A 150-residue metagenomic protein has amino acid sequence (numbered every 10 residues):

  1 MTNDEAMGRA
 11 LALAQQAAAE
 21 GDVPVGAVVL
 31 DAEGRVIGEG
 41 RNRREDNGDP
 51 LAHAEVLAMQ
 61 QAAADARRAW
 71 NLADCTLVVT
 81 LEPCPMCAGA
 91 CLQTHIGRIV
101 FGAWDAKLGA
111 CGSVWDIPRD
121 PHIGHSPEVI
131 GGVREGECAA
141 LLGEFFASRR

Functional and structural regions predicted by a protein language model:
M1-E20, V36, M86-R150: Zinc-dependent deaminase
A10, G26, A58: Conserved hydrophobic/aromatic pocket- or pore-lining residues that grip, position, or stack substrates in active sites
V23-G26, C75: Short loop/turn microsegments at loop-to-beta-strand junctions
V25-G34: Short beta-strand scaffold segments in enzyme catalytic cores
I37-R44: Short beta->alpha transition motifs characteristic of CBS
G38, E55-A64, N71: Glycine/small-residue-rich phosphate/adenosyl-binding loop
D46-L57: A short, polar/charged loop-to-alpha-helix boundary motif
A69-L81: Immediate flanking context of iron-sulfur cluster ligation sites
